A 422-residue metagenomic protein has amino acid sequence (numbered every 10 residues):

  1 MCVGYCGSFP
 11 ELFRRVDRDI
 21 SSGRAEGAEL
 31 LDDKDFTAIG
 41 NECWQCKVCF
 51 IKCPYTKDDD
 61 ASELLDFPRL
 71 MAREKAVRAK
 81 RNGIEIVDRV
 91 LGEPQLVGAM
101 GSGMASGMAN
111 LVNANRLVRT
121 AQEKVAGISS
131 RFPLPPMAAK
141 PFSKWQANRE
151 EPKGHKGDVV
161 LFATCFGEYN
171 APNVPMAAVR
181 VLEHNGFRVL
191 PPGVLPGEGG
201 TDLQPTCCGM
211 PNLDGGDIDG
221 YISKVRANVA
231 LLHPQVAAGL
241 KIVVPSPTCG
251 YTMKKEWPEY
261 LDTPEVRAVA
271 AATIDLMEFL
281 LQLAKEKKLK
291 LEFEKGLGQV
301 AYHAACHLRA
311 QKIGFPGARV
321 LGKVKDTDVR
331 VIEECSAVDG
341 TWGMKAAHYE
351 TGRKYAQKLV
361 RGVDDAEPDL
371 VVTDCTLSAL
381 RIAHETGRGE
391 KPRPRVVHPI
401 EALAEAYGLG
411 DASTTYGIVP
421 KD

Functional and structural regions predicted by a protein language model:
M1-F9, D35-D59, V97-S102, Y169 (+2 more regions): Cysteine-centered iron-sulfur cluster-binding motifs in ferredoxin-type domains/subunits of redox enzymes
G4-N41, T56-V87, P392-I400: Non-heme iron-sulfur electron-transfer modules
A61, L65-D422: Iron-sulfur cluster-binding electron-transfer modules in prokaryotic oxidoreductases
